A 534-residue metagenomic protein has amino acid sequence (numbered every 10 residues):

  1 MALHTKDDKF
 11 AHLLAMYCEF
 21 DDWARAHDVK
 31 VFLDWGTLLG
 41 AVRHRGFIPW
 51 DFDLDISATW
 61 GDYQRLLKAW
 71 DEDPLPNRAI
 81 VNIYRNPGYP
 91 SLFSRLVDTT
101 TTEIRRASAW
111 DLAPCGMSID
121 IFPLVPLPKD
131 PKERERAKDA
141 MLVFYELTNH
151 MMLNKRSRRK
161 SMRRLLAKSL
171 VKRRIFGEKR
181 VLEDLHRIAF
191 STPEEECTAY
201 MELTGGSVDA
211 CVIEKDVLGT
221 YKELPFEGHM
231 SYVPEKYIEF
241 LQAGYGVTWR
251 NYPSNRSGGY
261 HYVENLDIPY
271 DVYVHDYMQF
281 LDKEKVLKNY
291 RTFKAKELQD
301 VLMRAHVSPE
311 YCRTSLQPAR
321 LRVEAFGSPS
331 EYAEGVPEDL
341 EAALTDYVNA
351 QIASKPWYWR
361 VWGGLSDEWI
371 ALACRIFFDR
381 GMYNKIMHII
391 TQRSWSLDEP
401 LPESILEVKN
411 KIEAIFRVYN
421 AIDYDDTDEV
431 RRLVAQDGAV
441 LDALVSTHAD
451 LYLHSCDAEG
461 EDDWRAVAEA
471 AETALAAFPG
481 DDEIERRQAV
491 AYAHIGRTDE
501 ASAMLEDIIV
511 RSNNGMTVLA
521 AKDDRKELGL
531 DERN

Functional and structural regions predicted by a protein language model:
A2-H27, L67-R134, D139-Y245, R250-E297: Conserved catalytic core of two-metal-ion nucleotidyltransferases
D21-L54, A58, Y63-Q64, D216: Active-site nucleotide-donor binding segment shared across nucleotidyl transfer reactions
E368, I412, S446-D450, E483 (+1 more regions): Start-of-helix register in tetratricopeptide repeats
L397-D398, D442, P479, N513: Short coil turns that delineate tetratricopeptide repeat
